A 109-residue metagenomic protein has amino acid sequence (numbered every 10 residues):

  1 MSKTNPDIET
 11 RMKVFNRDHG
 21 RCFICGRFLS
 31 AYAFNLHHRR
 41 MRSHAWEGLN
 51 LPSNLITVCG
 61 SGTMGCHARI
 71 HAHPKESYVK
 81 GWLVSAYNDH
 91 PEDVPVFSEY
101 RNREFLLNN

Functional and structural regions predicted by a protein language model:
M1-R21, W46-L49, N88, P95-V96 (+1 more regions): Short, charged surface segments at domain edges that flank catalytic/cofactor-binding sites
R17-H19, F34, N50-N54, A72: Short connector loops at helix/strand junctions that flank enzyme active sites, especially segments positioning acidic
R21-N35: Secreted/periplasmic proteins that engage bacterial cell-wall peptidoglycan
R27-S30, S43, N54-V79: Short Cys/His-centered divalent metal-binding micro-motifs
N35-R39, T57-V58: Histidine-centered catalytic micro-motifs used for acid/base chemistry in nuclease and nucleotide-processing active
L36, I70, V96: Short clusters of hydrophobic/aromatic residues that line enzyme substrate/ligand-binding pockets
I56-G60, W82-N109: Short Fe-S-cluster ligation motifs
